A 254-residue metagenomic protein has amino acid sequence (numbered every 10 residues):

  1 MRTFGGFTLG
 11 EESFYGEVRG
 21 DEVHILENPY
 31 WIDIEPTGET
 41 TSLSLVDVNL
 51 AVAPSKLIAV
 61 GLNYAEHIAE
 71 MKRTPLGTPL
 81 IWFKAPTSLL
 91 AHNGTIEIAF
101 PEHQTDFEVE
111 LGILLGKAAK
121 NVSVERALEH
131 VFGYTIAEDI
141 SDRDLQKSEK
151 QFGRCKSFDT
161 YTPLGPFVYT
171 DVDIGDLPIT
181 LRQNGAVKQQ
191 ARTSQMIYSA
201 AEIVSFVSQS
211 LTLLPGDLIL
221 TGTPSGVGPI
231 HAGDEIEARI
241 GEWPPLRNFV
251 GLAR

Functional and structural regions predicted by a protein language model:
M1-P79, V172, T180, E237-R239: N-terminal non-catalytic cap/leader segment that marks the start of a structured domain
T3-G6, L57, E110, L218 (+2 more regions): Residue-level marker of beta-strand positions
D47-A51, H67, R143-R254: Catalytic-pocket segment enriched in acidic/His residues
P75-H92, F107, E237-E242: Structural signature of FAD isoalloxazine-binding scaffolds in flavoprotein oxidoreductases
H92-G112: A structural-propensity feature for long, helix-poor, extended segments
E110-L114, T135, T180: Residues embedded in well-ordered beta-strands
K120-I136: N-terminal accessory regions of nucleic-acid-interacting proteins
